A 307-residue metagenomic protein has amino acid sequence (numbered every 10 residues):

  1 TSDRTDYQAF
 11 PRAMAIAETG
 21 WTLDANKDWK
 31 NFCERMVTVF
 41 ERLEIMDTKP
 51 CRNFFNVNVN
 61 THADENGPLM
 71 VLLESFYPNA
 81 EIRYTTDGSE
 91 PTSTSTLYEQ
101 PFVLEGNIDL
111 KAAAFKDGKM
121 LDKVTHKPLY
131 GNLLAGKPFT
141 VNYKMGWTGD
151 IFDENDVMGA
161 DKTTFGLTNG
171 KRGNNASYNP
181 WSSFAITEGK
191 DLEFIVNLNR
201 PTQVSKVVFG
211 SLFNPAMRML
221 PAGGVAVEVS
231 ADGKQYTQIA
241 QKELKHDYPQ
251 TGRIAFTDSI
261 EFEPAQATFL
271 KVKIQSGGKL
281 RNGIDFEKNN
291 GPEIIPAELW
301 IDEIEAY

Functional and structural regions predicted by a protein language model:
T1-E41: Conserved alpha/beta catalytic core and glycan-binding cleft of carbohydrate-active enzymes
A13, M120-D122, N282-K288: Beta-sandwich strand segments
A13, Y84, A112, V207 (+1 more regions): Hydrophobic, well-ordered secondary-structure elements that form the walls of internal hydrophobic environments
K27-E193, L212: Short, compositionally stereotyped local motifs that mark structural "simplifiers"
L129-G131, E243, F256: Substrate/cofactor-recognition hotspot
N174-A240, I254-Y307: Aromatic, loop-rich ligand-recognition surfaces of beta-strand-rich domains
Q238-Y248: Solvent-exposed serine/threonine-rich low-complexity stretches and specific carbohydrate-binding patches
